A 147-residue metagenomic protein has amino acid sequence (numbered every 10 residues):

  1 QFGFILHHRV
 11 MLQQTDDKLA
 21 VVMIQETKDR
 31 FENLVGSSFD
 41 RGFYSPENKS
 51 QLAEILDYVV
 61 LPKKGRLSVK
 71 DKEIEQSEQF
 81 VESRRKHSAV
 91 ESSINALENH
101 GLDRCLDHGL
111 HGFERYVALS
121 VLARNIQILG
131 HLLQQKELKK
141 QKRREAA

Functional and structural regions predicted by a protein language model:
Q1-A147: Anion-binding and metal-coordination hotspots
